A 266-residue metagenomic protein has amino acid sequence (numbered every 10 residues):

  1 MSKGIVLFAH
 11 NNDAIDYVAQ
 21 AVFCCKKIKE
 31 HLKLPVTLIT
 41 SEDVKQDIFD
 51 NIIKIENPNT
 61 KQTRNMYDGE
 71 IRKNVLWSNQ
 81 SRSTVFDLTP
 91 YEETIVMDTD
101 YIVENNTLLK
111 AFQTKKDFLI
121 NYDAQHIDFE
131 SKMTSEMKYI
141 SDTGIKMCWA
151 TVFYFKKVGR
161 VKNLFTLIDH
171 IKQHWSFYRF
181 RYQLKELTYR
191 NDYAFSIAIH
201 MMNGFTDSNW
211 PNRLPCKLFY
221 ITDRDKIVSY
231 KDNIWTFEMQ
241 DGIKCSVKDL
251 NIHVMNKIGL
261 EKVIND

Functional and structural regions predicted by a protein language model:
M1-F8, V18, L38, D47-I48 (+1 more regions): A glycosyltransferase accessory/donor-loop signature
N12-A21: A short, glycine/small-residue-rich beta-strand->loop->alpha-helix junction that serves as a flexible
F23-L34: Short, acidic, metal-binding catalytic loop of nucleotide-sugar glycosyltransferases
K33-E42, I95-V96, F118-I120: Short, hydrophobic beta-strand segments that form beta-sheet elements in well-ordered domains
L38-K45, N57-P58, V103-N105, R213: Short, polar loop motifs at secondary-structure junctions
D43-D50, L109-Q113: Short loop/helix-cap segments at secondary-structure boundaries that form the rim of catalytic
K45-T89: Active-site-proximal specificity loops/subdomain of glycosyltransferases
S78-F129: GT-A fold catalytic core of metal-dependent nucleotide-sugar glycosyltransferases, centered on the diacidic
